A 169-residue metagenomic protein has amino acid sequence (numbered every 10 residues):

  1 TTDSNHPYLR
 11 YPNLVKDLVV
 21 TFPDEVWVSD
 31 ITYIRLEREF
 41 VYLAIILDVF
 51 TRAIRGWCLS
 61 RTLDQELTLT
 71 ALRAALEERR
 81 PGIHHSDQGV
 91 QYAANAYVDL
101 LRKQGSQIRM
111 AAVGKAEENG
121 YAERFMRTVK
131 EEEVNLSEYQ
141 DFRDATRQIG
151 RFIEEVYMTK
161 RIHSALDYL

Functional and structural regions predicted by a protein language model:
T1-L169: Charged DNA-binding/catalytic regions of mobile-element recombinases
